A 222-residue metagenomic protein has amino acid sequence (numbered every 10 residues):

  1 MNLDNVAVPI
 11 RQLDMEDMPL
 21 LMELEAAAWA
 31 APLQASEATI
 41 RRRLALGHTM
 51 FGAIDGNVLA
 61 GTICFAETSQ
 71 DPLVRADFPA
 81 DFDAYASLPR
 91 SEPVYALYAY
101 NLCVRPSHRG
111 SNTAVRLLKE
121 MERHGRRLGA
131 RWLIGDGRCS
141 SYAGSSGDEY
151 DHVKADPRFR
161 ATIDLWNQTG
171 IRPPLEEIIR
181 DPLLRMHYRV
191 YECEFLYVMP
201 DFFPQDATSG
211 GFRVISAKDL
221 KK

Functional and structural regions predicted by a protein language model:
V6-L20: A short beta-loop-alpha structural element at the N-terminal edge of CoA-dependent acyl/N-acetyltransferase catalytic
V6-V8, V58-T62, L97: Glycine-rich phosphate/pyrophosphate-binding loop shared by adenosine-nucleotide-utilizing enzymes
Q12, L59, C193-F195: Residue-level detector of beta-propeller blades
A26-D77, F82-L88: Active-site rim helix/loop that mediates acceptor-substrate recognition in acyltransferases
I63-N101, K119, C139-I178, E194 (+1 more regions): Conserved acyl-donor/pantetheine-binding loop and adjacent beta-alpha core of acyl/acetyltransferases and related
V104, G110-R127, I134-G135: Conserved acetyl-CoA-binding loop-helix of GNAT-fold acetyltransferases
A130, E192-C193: A structural motif
E177-Y191, M199-K222: C-terminal "cap" of GNAT-fold acetyltransferases
